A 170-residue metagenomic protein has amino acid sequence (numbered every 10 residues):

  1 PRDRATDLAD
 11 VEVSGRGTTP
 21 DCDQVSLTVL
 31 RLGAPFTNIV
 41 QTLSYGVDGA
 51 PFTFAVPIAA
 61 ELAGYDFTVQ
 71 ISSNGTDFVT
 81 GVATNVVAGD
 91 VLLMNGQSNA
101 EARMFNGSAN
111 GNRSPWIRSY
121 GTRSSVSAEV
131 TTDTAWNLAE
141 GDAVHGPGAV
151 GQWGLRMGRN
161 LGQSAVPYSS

Functional and structural regions predicted by a protein language model:
P1-S170: Cell-envelope and extracellular/periplasmic
